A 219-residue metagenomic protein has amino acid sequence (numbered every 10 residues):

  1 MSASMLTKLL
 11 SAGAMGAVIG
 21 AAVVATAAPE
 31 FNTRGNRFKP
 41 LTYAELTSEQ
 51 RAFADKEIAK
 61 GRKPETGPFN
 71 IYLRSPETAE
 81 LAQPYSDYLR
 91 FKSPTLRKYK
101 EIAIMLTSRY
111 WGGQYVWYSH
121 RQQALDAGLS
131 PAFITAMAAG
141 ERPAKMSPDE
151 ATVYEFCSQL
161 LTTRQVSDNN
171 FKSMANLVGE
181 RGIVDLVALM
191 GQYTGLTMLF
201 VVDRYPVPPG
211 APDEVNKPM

Functional and structural regions predicted by a protein language model:
M1-A14: Bacterial N-terminal signal peptides that target proteins for export
S11-V23: Hydrophobic helical h-region of N-terminal Sec-dependent signal peptides in bacterial secretory/periplasmic proteins
A22-M219: Hydrophobic alpha-helical segments
